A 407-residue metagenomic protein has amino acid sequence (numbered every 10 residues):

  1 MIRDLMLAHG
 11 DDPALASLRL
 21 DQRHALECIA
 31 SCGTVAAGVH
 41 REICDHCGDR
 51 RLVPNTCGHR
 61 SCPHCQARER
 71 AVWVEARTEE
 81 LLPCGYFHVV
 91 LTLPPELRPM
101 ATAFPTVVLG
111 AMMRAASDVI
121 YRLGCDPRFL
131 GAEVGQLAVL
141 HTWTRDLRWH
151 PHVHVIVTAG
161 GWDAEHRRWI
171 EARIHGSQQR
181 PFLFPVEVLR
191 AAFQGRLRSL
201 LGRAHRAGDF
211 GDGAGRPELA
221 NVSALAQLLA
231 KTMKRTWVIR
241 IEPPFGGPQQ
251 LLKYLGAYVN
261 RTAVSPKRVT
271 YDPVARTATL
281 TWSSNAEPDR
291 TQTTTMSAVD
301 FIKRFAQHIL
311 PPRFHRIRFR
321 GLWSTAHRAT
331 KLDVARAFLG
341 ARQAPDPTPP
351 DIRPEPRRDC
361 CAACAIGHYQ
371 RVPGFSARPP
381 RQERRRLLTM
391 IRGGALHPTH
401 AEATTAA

Functional and structural regions predicted by a protein language model:
M1-A407: Beta->alpha loop/short-helix hinge microenvironment recognizer with preference for catalytic Tyr/His contexts
